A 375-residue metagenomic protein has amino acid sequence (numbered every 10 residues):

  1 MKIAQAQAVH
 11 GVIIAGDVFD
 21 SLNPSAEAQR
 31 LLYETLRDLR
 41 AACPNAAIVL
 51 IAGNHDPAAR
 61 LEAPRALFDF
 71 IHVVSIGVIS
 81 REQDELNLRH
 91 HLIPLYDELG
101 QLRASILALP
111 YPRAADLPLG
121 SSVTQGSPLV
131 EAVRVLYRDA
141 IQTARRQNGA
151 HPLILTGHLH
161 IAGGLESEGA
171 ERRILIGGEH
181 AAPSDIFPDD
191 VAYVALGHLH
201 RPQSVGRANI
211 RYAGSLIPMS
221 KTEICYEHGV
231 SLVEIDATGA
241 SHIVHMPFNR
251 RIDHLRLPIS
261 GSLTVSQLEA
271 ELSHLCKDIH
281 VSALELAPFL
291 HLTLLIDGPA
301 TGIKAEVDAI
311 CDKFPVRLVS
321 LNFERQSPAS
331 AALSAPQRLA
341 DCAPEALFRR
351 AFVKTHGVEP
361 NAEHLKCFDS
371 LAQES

Functional and structural regions predicted by a protein language model:
M1-H91, L95, F187-V191: Core catalytic region of metal-dependent phosphoesterases/phosphodiesterases, especially metallo-beta-lactamase-like
D17, L32, G53, I106 (+5 more regions): Divalent metal-coordination and catalytic microenvironments
D20-N23, A52-E62, L86, R113-L117 (+3 more regions): Active-site environment of divalent metal-dependent phosphoester hydrolases
A41-C43, R146, D185-D190, L284-E285 (+1 more regions): Short, conserved loop/helix-junction motifs that constitute active-site signature segments in enzyme catalytic cores
I71-G177, L216, D236: Conserved catalytic scaffold of divalent metal-dependent phosphoesterases
I161-G239: Conserved beta-sheet core of the metallophosphoesterase superfamily
I235-S375: Accessory, non-catalytic peripheral segments of nucleic-acid enzymes
